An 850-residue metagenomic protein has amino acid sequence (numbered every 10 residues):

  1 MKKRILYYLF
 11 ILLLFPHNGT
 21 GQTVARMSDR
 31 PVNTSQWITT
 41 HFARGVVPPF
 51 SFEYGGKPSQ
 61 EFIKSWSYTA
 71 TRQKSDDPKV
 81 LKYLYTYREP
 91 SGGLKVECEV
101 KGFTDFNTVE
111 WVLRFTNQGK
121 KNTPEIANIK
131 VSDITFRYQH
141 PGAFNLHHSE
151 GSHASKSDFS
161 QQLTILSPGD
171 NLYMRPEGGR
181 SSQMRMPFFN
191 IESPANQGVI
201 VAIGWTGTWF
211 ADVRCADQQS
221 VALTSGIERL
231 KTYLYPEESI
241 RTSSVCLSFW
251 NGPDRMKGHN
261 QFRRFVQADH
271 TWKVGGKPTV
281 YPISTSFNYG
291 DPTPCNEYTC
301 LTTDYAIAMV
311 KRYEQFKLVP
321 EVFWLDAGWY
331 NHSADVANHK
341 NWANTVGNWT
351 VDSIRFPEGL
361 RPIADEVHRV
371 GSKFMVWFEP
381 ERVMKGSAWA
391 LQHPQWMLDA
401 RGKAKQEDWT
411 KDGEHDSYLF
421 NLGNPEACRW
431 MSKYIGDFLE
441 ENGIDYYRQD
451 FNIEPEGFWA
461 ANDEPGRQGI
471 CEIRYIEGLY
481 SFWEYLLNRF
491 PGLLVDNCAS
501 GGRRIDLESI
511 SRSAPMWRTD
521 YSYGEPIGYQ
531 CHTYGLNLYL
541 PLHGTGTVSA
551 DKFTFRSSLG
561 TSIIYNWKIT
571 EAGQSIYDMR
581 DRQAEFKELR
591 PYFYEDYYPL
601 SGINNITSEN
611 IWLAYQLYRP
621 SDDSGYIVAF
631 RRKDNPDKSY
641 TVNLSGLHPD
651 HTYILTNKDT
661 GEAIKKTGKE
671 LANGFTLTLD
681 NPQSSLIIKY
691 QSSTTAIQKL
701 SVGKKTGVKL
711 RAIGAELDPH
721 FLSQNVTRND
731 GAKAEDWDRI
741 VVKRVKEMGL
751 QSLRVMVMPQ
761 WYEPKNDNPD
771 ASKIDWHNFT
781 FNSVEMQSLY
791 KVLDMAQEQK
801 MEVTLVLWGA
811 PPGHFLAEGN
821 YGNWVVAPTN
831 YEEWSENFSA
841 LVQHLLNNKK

Functional and structural regions predicted by a protein language model:
T23-R214, Q218-Q219, E228-L230, T652-K665: Polysaccharide-binding surfaces and accessory modules of carbohydrate-active proteins
T232-N251, Q683-Q691: Short Pro-Gly-centered flexible turn/kink motifs
K257-V322, D326, Y330-N331, S701-N729: An acidic-aromatic substrate-binding cleft motif
G275-P278, S284-F287, D291-N296, I354 (+3 more regions): Substrate-binding cleft and catalytic face of glycoside hydrolase catalytic domains, especially the flexible beta-alpha
T279-T285, D291-T302, S353, V376 (+3 more regions): Active-site-adjacent "subsite" loops/lids of carbohydrate-active enzymes
Y305-Y330, D736-W761, M795, Q799-T804: Catalytic domains of carbohydrate-active enzymes, especially glycoside hydrolases
V319-Y330, M431-E464, W808-H814, Q843-K850: Active-site groove signature of glycoside hydrolases
E440, I453, L479-I664, T676-Y690: Active-site-proximal substrate-binding groove within the catalytic cores of carbohydrate-active enzymes
